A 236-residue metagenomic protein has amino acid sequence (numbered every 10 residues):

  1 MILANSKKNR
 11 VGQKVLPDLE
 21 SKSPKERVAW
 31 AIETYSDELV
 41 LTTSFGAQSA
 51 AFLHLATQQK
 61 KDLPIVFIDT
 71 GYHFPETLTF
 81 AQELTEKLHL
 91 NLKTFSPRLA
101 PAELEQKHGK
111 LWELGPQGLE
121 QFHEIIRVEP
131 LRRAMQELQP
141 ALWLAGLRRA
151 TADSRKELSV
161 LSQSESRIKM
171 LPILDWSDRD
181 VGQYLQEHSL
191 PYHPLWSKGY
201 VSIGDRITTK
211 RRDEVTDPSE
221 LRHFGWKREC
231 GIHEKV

Functional and structural regions predicted by a protein language model:
I2-V236: Nucleotide-activated chemistry modules centered on ATP-dependent adenylation/adenylyltransferase
